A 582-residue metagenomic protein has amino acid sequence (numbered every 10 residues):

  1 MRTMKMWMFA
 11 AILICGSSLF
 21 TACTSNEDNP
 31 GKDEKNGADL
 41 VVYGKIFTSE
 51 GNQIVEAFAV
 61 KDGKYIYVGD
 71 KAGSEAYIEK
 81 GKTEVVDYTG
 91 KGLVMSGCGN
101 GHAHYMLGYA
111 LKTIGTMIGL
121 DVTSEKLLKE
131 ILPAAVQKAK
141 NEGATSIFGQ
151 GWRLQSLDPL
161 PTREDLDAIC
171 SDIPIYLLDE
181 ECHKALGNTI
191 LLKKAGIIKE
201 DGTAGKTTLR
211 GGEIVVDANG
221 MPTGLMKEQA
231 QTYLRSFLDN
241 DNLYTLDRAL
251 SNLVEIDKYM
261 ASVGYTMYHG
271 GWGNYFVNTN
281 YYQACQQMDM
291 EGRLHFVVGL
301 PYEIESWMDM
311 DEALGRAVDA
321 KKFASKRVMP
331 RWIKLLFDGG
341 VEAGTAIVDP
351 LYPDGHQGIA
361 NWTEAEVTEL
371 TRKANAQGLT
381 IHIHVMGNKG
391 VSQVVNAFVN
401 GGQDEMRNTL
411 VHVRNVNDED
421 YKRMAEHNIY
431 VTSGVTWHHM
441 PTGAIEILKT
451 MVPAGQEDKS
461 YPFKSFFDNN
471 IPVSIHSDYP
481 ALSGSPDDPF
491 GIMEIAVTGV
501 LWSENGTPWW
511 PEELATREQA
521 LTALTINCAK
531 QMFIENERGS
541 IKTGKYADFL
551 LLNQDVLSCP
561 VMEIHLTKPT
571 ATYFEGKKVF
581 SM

Functional and structural regions predicted by a protein language model:
M1-F9: Bacterial N-terminal signal peptides that target proteins for export
S18-A22: C-terminal motif of bacterial Sec signal peptides marking the signal peptidase cleavage site
C23-K64, G69-K71, K126-K129, P133 (+5 more regions): Active-site microenvironment of metallo-dependent hydrolases
K35-Y43, E50-L314, L335-G390, R407 (+2 more regions): Divalent metal-binding segments
H104, S325-T345, I429-H439, T498: Non-cysteine beta-strand/loop elements that form the S-adenosyl-L-methionine
M288-G292, A317-V328, R372, Q403 (+1 more regions): Acidic (Asp/Glu)-rich catalytic clusters
R293-K334, R407-N415, A444-S474: Phosphate/diphosphate-binding loops
R372-I381, K389-N408, D418, K422 (+3 more regions): His/Asp/Glu-enriched, well-ordered alpha-helical/loop segment that forms or immediately abuts the divalent-metal
